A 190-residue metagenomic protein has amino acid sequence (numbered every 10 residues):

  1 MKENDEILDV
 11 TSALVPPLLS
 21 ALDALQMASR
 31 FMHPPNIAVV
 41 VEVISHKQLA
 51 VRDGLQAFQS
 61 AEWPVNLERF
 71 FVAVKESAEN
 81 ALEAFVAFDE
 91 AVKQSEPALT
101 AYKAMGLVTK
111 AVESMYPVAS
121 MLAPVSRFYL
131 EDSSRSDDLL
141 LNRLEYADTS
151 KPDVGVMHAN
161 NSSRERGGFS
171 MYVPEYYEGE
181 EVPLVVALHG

Functional and structural regions predicted by a protein language model:
M1-D53, S60-V182: A domain-start/cap signature at the N-terminus of enzymes
E180-G190: Short beta-strand element of the alpha/beta-hydrolase
